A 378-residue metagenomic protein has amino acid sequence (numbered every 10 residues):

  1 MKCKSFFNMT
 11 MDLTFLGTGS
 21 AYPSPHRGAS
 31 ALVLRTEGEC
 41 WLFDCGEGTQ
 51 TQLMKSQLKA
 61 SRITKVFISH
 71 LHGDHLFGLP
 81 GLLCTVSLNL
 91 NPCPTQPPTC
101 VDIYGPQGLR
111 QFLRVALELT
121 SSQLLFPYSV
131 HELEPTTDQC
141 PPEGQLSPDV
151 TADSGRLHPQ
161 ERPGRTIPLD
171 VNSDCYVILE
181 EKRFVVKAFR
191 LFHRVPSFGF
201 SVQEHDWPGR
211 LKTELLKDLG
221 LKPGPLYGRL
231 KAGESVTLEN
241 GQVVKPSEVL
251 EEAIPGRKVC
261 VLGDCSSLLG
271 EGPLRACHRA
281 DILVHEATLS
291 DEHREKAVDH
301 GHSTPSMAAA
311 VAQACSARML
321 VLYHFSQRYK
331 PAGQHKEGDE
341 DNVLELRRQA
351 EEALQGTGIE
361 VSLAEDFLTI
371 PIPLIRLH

Functional and structural regions predicted by a protein language model:
M1-V261, L268-R275, R328-H378: Binuclear metal-dependent hydrolase catalytic cores
T64, D281, R318: Conserved acidic residues
N91-P97, A276-H278, A310-R318: Short, conserved loop/helix-junction motifs that constitute active-site signature segments in enzyme catalytic cores
R257, G272-G301, E365, I370: Mobile, glycine- and charge-enriched loop segments and immediately flanking short secondary-structure elements within
S267-E271, S303-A314, R348: A short, acidic, amphipathic alpha-helical segment used as a generic capping/interface helix at domain edges
H285, L320-H324, E360-E365: Conserved active-site loop/cleft motifs that coordinate metal ions or position small ligands
L289-S290, S326-K330: Short Gly/Pro-enriched loop/turn and capping motifs at secondary-structure junctions
V298-M307, D339-R347: Charged helix-capping and loop-helix junction motifs
